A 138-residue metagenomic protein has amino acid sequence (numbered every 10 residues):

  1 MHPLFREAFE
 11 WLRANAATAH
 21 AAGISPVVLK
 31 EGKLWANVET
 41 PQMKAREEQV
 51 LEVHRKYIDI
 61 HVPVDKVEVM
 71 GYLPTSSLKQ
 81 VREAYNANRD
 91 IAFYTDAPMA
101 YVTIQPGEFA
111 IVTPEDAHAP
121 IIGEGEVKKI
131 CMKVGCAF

Functional and structural regions predicted by a protein language model:
M1-V38, A45-V53: A short, N-terminal "cap"/entry segment at the start of jelly-roll beta-barrel domains of the cupin/DSBH fold
K30-L34, H54-I60, E68, K128: A generic structural signal for short beta-strands and their flanking turns/coil linkers
A36-H54, V64-L78: Conserved short histidine dyad/triad with adjacent acidic residue
K56-E68, P74-S76, A84-Y94, K133-V134: Short, conserved beta-strand element in jelly-roll/cupin
I60, F109-I111, G125-F138: A short hydrophobic beta-strand segment most commonly corresponding to one strand of the jelly-roll/cupin
V102-A117: Conserved metal-binding segment of the jelly-roll/cupin
A119-G123: Short, exposed beta-strand-loop hairpins at the edges of beta-sheets in extracellular/periplasmic proteins
